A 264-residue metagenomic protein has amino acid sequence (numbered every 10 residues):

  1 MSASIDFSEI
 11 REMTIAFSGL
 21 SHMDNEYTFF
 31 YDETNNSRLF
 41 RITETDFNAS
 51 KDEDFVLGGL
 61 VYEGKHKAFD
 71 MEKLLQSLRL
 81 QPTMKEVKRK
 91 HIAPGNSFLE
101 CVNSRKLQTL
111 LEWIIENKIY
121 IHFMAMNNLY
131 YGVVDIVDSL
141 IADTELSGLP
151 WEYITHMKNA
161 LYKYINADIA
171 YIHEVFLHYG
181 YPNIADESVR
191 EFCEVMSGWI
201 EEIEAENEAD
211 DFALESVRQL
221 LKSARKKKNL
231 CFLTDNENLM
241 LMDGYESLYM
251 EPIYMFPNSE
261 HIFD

Functional and structural regions predicted by a protein language model:
M1-D264: Phosphate-ester processing/binding pockets and catalytic centers
